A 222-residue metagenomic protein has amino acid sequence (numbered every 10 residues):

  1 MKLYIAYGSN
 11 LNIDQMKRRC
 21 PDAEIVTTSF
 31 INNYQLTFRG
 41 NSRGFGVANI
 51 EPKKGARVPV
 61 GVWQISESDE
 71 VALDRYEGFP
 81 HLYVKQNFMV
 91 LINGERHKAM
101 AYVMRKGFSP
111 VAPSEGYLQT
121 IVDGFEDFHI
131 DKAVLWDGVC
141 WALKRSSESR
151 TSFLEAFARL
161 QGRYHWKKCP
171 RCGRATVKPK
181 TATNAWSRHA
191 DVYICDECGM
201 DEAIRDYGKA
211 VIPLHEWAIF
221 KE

Functional and structural regions predicted by a protein language model:
M1-Q161: Glycine-aromatic micro-motifs
Q15-M16, T181, Y207: Short glycine-/acidic-enriched loop or helix-start segments at secondary-structure transitions that form or flank
A158-W166, A203-E222: Short, intrinsically disordered terminal segments enriched in charged and Pro/Gly residues
K167, Y193: Cys/His-enriched microdomains
P170-G173, E197: Short, cysteine/histidine-rich loop/knuckle motifs that typically chelate Zn2+
T176-V177, E202: Cys/His-rich microdomains that often coordinate metals
T181-V192: Short linker/helix segments within small regulatory modules
D191, E202-A203: Acidic, low-complexity, intrinsically disordered interaction modules
